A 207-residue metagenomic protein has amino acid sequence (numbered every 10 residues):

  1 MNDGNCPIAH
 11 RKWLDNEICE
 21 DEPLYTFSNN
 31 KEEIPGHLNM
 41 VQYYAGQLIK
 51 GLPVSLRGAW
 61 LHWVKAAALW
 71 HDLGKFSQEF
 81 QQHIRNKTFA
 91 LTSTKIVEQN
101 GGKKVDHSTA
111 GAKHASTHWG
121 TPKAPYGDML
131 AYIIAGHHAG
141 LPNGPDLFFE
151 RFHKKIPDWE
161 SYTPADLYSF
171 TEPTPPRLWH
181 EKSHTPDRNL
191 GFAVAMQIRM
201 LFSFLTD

Functional and structural regions predicted by a protein language model:
N2-E20, Y25-D207: Accessory nucleic-acid engagement/destabilization modules that flank
